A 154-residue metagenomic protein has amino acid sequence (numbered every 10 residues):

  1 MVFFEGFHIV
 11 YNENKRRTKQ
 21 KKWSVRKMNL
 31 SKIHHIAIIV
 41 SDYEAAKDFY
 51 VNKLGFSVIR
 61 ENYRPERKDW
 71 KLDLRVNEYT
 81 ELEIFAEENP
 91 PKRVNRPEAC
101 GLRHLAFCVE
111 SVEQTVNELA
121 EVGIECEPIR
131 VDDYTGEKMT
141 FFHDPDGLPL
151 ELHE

Functional and structural regions predicted by a protein language model:
M1-K27: N-terminal amphipathic/basic-hydrophobic helices that include classical n-h-c signal peptides and signal-anchor
G6, M28-N29, N62, D73 (+1 more regions): Vicinal oxygen chelate
K21-A45, L102-L105: N-terminal beta-strand motif that seeds the catalytic metal site of vicinal oxygen chelate
I39-E81: Core segments of cupin and vicinal oxygen chelate
I59-E61, R67-D69, I84, N89-N95 (+1 more regions): A short, acidic/glycine-rich surface segment
K68, G101, G136: Exposed loop/turn and edge beta-strand positions of beta-sandwich/beta-sheet ligand-binding modules
N77-E81, N89-P90, V112-E113: Short, charged/polar surface micro-motifs in flexible loops or helix N-caps
L105-C108, V112: Mid-chain, well-packed structural core segment of small domains
